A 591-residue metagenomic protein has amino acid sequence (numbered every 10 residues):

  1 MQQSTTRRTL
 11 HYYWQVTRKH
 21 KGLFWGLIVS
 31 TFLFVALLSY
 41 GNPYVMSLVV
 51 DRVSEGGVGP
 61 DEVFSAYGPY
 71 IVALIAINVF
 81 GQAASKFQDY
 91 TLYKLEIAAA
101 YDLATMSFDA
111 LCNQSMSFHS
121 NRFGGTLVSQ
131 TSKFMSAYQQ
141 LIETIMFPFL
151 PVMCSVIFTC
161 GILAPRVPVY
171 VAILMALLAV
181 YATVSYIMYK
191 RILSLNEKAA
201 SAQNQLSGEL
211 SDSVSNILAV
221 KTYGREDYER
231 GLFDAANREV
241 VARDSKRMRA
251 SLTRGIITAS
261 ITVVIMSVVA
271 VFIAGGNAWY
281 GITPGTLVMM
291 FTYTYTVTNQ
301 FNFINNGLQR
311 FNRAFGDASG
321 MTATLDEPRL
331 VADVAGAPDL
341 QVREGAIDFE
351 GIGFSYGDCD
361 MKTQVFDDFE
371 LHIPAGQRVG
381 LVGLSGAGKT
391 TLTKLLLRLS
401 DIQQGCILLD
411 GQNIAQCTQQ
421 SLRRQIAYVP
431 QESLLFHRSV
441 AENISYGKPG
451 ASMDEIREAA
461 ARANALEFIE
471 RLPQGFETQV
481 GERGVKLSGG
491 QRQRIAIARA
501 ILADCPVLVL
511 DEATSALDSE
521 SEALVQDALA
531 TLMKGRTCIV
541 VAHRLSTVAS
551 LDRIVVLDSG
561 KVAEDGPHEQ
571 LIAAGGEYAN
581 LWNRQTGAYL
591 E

Functional and structural regions predicted by a protein language model:
M1-H11, Y90-Y138, Q205-S211, Y223-R243 (+2 more regions): Extended non-transmembrane interhelical loops and adjacent amphipathic helices of multipass membrane proteins
M1-S39, V53-I71, A84-L92, E96 (+9 more regions): Membrane-integrated ABC transporters
K19, L23-V35, T144-K198, V268-T283 (+1 more regions): Transmembrane helices of ABC transporter permease
K19-G22, M116-S120, K133-I142, M146 (+10 more regions): An intracellular "coupling" helix at the cytosolic face of ABC transporter transmembrane type-1 domains
F34-L38, V79-L92, E96, L177-R191 (+4 more regions): Hydrophobic alpha-helical membrane-associated segments
M116, A219, E327-L330, I456 (+1 more regions): Hydrophobic patch in the ABC ATPase nucleotide-binding domain
I162-A176, A250-S319, T324-L325: Helix-loop-helix
L340-E591: ABC-type nucleotide-binding domain
